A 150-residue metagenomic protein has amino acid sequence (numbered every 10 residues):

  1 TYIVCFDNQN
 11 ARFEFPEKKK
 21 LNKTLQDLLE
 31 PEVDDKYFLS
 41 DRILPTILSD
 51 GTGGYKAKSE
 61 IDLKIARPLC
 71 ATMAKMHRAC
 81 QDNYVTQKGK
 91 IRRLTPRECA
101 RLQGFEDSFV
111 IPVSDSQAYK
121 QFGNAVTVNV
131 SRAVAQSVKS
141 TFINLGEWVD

Functional and structural regions predicted by a protein language model:
T1-K75, T86: Class I S-adenosyl-L-methionine
P16-K18, N144-D150: Short, flexible loop/turn segments with low-complexity composition
E30, R67-C70, A100-G104, Q136: Generic alpha-helical structural context detector
A74-V113, A118: FAD-binding beta-loop-beta segment adjacent to the flavin cofactor pocket
T127: A helicase ATPase "motif cassette" and its flanking acidic/Ser/Thr-rich regulatory loops
S131: Acidic-aromatic/histidine active-site loop/patch
A135-G146: Short, hydrophobic alpha-helical segments
